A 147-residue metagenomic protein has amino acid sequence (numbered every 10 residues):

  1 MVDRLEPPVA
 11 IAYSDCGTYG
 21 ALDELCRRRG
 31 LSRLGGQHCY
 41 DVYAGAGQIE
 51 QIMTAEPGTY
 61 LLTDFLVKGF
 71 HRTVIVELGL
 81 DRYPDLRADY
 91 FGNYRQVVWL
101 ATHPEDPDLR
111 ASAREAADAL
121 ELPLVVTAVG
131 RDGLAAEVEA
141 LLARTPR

Functional and structural regions predicted by a protein language model:
M1-V9: Metallocofactor- and cofactor-centric catalytic cores in central/energy metabolism, strongly enriched
A12-L22, Y40-A44, L66-K68, T102-P107 (+1 more regions): Gly/Ser/Thr-rich loops at beta-strand to alpha-helix junctions that form or flank small-molecule/cofactor-binding
A21-V74: Long, charge-dense
A46-A55, E77-L78, V138-P146: Short, surface-exposed amphipathic charged segments that create phosphate/polyanion-binding patches used for binding
T54-L109: A conserved mid-domain beta-alpha-beta active-site/ligand-binding segment of alpha/beta enzyme cores
A101-R147: C-terminal, charge/polar-rich interaction regions
